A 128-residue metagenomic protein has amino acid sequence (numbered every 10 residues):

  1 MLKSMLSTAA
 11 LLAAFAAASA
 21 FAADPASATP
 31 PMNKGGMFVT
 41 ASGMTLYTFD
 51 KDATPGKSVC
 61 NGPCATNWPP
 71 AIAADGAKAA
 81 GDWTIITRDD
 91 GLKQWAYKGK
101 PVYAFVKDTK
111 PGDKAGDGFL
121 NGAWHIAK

Functional and structural regions predicted by a protein language model:
L2-L6, F21-K128: Compact beta-sheet-dominated domain cores in extracellular/mature segments
T8-A16: Bacterial N-terminal signal peptides
